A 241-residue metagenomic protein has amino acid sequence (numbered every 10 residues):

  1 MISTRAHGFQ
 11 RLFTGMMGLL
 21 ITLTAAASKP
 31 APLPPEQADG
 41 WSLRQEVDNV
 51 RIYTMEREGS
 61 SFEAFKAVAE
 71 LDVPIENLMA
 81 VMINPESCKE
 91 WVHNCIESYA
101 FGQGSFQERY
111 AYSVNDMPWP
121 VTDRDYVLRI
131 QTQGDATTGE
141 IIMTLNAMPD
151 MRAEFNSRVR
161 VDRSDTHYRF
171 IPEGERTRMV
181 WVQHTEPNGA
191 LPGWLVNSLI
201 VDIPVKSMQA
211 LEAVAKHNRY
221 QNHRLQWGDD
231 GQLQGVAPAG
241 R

Functional and structural regions predicted by a protein language model:
I2-M16: Bacterial N-terminal signal peptides that target proteins for export
T14-T24: Bacterial N-terminal signal peptides
S28-R241: Eukaryotic helix-grip
